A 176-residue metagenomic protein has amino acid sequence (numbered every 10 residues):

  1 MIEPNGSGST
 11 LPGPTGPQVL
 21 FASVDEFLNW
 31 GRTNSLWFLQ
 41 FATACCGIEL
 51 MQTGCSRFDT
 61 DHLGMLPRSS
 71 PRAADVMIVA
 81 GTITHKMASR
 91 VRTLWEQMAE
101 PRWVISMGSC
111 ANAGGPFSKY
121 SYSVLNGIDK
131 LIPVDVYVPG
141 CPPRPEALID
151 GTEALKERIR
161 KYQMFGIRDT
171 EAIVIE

Functional and structural regions predicted by a protein language model:
M1-H62, L66-R72, M98-R102, Y122-V124 (+2 more regions): Iron-sulfur (Fe-S) cluster-binding modules
C45, T84-A88, T93-E96, S106 (+3 more regions): Metallocofactor- and cofactor-centric catalytic cores in central/energy metabolism, strongly enriched
A73, S109: Alpha-helical ligand/cofactor-binding cores
V76-M77, K86: A contiguous binding-surface segment within folded domains or other stable secondary-structure elements
T82-I83, P142: Short glycine-/small-residue-rich Rossmann-like dinucleotide-binding loops
A88-R90, G115-F117, L148-I149: Short glycine-/acidic-enriched loop or helix-start segments at secondary-structure transitions that form or flank
N112-G127: Glycine-rich, charge-decorated loop segments at or immediately adjacent to ligand/cofactor-binding or catalytic sites
